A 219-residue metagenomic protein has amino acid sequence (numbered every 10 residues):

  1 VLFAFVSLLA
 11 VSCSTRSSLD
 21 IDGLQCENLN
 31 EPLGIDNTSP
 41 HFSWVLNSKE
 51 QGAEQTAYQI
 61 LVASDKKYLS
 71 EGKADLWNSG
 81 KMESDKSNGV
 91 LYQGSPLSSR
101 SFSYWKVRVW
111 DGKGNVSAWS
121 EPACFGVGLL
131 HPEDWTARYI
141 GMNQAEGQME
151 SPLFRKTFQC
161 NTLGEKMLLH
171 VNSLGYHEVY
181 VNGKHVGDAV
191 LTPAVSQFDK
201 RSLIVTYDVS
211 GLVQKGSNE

Functional and structural regions predicted by a protein language model:
V11-S12: C-terminal motif of bacterial Sec signal peptides marking the signal peptidase cleavage site
R16-E50, E121-H131: Pro/Thr/Ser/Gly-rich low-complexity, intrinsically disordered linker/stalk tracts
T38-F42, F154, E165-M167: Structural beta-strand segments of beta-rich domains
F42, A57-I60, H177-V179: Short beta-strand elements bearing conserved aromatic residues within extracellular beta-rich modules
L46, A53-F102, R108, G112-W119 (+1 more regions): Recognizes extended acidic, P/S/T-rich segments that occur within or adjacent to Ig-like beta-sandwich modules
L91-P96, V181-E219: Beta-strand-rich ligand-recognition modules
G126-M149: Low-complexity, Pro/Ser/Thr- and charge-rich linker/hinge segments at domain boundaries
F158-V181, N218-E219: Aromatic-lined ligand-binding clefts that engage carbohydrates, nucleic acids, or primary amines
